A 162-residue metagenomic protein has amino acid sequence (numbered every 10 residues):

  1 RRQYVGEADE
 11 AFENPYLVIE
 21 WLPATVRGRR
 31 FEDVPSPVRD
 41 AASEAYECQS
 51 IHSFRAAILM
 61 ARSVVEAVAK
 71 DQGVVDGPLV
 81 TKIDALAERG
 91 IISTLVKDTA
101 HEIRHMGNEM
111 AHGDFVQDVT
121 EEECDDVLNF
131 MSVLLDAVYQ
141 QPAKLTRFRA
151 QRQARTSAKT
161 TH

Functional and structural regions predicted by a protein language model:
R2-F54, A158-H162: Charged alpha-helical initiation segments
E13-P23, K70-M106: Short, charged amphipathic alpha-helical segments flanked by flexible coils
S50, A69, G73, D136-Y139: Hydrophobic/aromatic-lined pockets within catalytic cores
S50-I51, R89, G113: Charged, alpha-helical scaffolding/interaction elements associated with membrane systems
D98-H105, E109-H162: Charge-enriched, short contiguous segments at helix-coil
